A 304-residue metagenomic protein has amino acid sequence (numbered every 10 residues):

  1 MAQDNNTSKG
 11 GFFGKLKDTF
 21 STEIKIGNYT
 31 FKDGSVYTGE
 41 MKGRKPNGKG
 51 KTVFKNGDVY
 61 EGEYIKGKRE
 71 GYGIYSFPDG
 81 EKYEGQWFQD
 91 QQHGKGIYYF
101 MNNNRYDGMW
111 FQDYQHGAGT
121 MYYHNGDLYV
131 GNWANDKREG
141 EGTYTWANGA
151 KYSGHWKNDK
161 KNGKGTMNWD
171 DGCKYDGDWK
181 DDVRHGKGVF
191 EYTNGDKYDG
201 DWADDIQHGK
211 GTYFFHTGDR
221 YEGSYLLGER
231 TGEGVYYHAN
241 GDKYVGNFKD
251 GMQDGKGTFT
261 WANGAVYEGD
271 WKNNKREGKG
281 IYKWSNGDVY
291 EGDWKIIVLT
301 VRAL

Functional and structural regions predicted by a protein language model:
M1-L304: Intrinsically disordered, low-complexity repeat tracts enriched in Gly/Pro/Ser/Thr and acidic residues, frequently
